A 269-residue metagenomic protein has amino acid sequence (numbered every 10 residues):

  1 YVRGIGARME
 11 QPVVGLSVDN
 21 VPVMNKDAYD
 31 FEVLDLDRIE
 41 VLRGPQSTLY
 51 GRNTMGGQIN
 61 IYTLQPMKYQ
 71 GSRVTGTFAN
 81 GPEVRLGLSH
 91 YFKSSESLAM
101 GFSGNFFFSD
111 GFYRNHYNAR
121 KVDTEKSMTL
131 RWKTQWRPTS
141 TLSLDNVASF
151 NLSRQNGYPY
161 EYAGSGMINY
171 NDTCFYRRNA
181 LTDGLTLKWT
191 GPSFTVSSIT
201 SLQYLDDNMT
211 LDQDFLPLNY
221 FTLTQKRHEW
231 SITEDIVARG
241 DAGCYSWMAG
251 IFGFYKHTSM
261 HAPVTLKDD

Functional and structural regions predicted by a protein language model:
Y1-P45: Periplasmic plug
R3-A7, D19-V21, G44-Q46, L64-P66 (+3 more regions): Solvent-exposed coil/turn segments that connect beta secondary-structure elements in extracytoplasmic/periplasmic
P12, N25, L34-D37, T48-N115 (+5 more regions): Outer-membrane beta-barrel translocator/receptor signature
P12-V13, D27-Y29, L86, I199 (+2 more regions): Short, glycine/acidic-enriched capping/hinge loops at junctions between secondary-structure elements
V13-G15, A28, Q70-R73, R114 (+4 more regions): Short, charged, solvent-exposed linker or helix-capping segments at domain edges/interfaces that act as flexible hinges
M67-Y69, T77, L88-C174, L205-N219 (+1 more regions): Periplasmic-side early beta-strands and strand-to-turn transitions of outer-membrane beta-barrels
R137, L142-N151, N179-M209, T222-D269: Face-selective signature of the C-terminal outer-membrane beta-barrel domain
